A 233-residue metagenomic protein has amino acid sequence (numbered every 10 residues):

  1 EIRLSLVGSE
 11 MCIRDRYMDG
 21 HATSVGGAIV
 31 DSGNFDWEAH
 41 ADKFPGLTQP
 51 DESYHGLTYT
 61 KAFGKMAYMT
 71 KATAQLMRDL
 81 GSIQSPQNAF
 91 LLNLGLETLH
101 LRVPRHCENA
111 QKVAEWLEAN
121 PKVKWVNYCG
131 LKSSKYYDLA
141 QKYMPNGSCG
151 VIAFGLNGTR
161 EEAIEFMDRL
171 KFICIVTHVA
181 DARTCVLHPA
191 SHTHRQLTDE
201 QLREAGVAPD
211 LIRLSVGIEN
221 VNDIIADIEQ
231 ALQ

Functional and structural regions predicted by a protein language model:
E1, E161, D223: Residues that form or flank phosphate/diphosphate-binding pockets in enzymes that use nucleotide phosphates
E1, R16, G95, R213: Generic anion/oxyanion-binding catalytic loop in active/binding sites
E1-G8, C12-I13: Single conserved hydrophobic/aromatic residue that forms the stacking wall/gate of nucleotide- or nucleobase-binding
R3, G81, R203-E204: Short secondary-structure boundary/capping segments
C12, L91, R213: Conserved beta-strand segments that form the floor/walls of ligand-binding pockets within enzyme and binding domains
M18-V151, G155-C185, P189: Active-site C-terminal subdomain of aminotransferase-like
R102, D168-R169, T184-Q233: PLP-dependent enzyme catalytic core of the Aspartate aminotransferase-like
